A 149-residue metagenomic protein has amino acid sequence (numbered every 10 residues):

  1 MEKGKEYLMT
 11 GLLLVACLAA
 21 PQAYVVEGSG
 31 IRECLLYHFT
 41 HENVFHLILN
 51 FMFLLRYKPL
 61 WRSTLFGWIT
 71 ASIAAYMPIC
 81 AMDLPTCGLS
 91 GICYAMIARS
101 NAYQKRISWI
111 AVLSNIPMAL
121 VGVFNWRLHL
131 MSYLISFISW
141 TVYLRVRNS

Functional and structural regions predicted by a protein language model:
M1-S149: A detector for small-residue-rich transmembrane helices and their helix-helix packing motifs
